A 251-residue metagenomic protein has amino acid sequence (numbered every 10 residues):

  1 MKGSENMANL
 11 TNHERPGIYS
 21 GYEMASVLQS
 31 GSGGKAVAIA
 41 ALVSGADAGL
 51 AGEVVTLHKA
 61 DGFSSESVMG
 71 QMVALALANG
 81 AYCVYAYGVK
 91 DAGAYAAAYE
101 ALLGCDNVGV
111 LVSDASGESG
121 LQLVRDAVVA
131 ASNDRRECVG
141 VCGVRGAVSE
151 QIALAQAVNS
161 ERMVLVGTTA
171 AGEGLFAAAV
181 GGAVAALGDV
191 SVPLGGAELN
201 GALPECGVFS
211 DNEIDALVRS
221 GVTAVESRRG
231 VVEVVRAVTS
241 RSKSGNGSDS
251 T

Functional and structural regions predicted by a protein language model:
M1-N6: Short, Lys/Arg-enriched N-terminal segments with co-localized hydrophobic residues within the first ~10-30 amino acids
A8-R15, Y19-S30, G34-A51, V55-H58 (+2 more regions): A glycine- and small-residue-enriched flexible loop/hinge signal that marks low-structured segments
H58, G62-S65: Acidic, aromatic-enriched beta-alpha/helix-loop junctions
E66-G104: A broadly used, surface-exposed interaction patch
